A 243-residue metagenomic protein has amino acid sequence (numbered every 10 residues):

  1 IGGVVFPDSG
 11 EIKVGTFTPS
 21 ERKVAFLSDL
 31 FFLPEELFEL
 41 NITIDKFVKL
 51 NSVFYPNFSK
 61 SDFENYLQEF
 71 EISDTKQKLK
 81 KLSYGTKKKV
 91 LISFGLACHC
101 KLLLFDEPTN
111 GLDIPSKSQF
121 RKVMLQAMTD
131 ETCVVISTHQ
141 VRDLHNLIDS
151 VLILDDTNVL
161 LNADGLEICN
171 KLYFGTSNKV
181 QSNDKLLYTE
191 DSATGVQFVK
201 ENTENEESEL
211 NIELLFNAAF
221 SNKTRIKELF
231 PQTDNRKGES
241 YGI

Functional and structural regions predicted by a protein language model:
G2: Helix-to-loop junction immediately C-terminal to a conserved catalytic motif
G10-E21, A25-F26: Conserved ABC transporter NBD signature motif
S28-V90: ABC-family P-loop ATPase nucleotide-binding domains
L103-E107: Catalytic Walker B motif of ABC-type/P-loop ATPase nucleotide-binding domains
T109-D113: Short loop immediately C-terminal to the Walker-B catalytic DE motif in ABC-type ATPase nucleotide-binding domains
Q119-V135, H139-V199: ABC transporter nucleotide-binding domain
Y188-I243: C-terminal coupling/interaction segments
